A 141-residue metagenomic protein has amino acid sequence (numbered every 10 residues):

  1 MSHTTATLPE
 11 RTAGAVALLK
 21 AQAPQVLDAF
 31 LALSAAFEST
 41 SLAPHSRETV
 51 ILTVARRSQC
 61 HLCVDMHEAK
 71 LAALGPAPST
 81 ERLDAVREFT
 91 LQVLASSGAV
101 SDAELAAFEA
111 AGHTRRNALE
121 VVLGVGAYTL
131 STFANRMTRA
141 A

Functional and structural regions predicted by a protein language model:
M1-A141: Hydrophobic alpha-helical segments
